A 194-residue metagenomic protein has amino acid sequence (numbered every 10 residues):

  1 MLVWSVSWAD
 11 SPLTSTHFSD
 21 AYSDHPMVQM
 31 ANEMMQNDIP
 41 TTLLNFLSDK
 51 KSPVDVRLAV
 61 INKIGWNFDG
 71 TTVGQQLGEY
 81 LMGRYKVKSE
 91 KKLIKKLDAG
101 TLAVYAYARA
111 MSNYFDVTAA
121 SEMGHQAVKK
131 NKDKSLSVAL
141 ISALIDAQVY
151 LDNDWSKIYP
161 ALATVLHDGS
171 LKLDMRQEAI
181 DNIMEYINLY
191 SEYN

Functional and structural regions predicted by a protein language model:
W4-V6: N-terminal signal peptide c-region/cleavage motif recognized by signal peptidases
W8-K95, A147-N194: N-terminal alpha-helical interaction modules that lie
V54, A99, S135-L136: Helix-start (N-cap) detector for alpha-helical repeat units in TPR-like alpha-solenoids, especially tetratricopeptide
V60, Y105, S142-L144: Structural register within alpha-helical repeat arrays
K63, A108, N113, I145-A147: Residue-level signature for tetratricopeptide repeat
T71-N131: Surface-exposed, polar helix/loop patches in the mature regions of secreted/periplasmic/lumenal proteins that form
V128-N153: An amphipathic alpha-helical core segment
